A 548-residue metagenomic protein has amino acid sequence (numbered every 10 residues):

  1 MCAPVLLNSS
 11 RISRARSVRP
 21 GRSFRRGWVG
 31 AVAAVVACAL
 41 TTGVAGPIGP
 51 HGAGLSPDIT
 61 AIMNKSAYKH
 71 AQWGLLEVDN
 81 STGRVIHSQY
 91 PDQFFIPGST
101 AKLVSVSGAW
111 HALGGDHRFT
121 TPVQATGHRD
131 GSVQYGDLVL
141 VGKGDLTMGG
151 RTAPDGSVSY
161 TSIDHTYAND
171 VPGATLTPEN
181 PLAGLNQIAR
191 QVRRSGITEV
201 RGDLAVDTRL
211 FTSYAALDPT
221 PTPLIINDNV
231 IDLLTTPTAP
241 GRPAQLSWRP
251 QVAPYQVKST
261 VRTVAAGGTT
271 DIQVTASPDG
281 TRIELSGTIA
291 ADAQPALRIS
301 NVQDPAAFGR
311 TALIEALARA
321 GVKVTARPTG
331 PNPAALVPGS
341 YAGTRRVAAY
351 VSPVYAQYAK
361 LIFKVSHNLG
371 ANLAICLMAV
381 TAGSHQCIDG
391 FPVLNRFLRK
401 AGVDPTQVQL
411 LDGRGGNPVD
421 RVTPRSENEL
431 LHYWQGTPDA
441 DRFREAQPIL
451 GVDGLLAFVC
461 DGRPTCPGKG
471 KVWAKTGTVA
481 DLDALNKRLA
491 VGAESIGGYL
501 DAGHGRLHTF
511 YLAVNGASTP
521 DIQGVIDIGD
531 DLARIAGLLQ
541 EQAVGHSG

Functional and structural regions predicted by a protein language model:
C2-I48: Secretory targeting and sorting signals
G49, A53-N64, H111-P405, R534 (+1 more regions): Conserved serine DD-peptidase/penicillin-binding transpeptidase domain and beta-lactam-recognizing active-site
M63-S88: A short, well-structured edge-of-sheet supersecondary motif
L75-E77, T121-V123, G497: Short beta-strand scaffold segments in enzyme catalytic cores
G83, K102-A109, L204, L224 (+5 more regions): Residue-level preference for non-acidic, small/hydrophobic
I86-S88, P181-A183, I375-G548: Small-residue-rich helix-loop
S88-G108: Short active-site loop at a secondary-structure junction that contains or immediately precedes the catalytic residue(s)
Y90-F95, I299, R414-N417: A short glycine/serine-rich beta->alpha loop
